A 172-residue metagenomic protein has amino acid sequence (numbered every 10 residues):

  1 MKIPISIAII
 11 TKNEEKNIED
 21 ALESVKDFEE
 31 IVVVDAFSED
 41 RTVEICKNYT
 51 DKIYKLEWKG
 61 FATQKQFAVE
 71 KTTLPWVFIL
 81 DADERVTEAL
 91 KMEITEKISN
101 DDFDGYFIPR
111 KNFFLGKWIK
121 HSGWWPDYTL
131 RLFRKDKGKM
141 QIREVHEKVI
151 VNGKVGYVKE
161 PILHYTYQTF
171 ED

Functional and structural regions predicted by a protein language model:
M1-S24: N-proximal low-complexity "stem/linker" segments adjacent to membrane-targeting elements
K2, D27, D51, T72-P75 (+1 more regions): Active-site acidic short loop of glycosyltransferases
N17-E19, D40-Y49, A89-L90: Acidic helix N-cap motif at the loop->helix transition within catalytic regions of sugar-transfer enzymes
S24, D35-E44, D81: A conserved acidic beta->alpha catalytic loop
E30, K52, K154-G156: Conserved beta-strand segments of alpha/beta enzyme cores
V43-K71: Conserved donor nucleotide-binding strand/loop of the catalytic core
Q66-V69, W76, L80, T87-D172: Catalytic-site signature of metal-activated, phosphate-bearing donor transferases, centered on the GT-A/GT-A-like
